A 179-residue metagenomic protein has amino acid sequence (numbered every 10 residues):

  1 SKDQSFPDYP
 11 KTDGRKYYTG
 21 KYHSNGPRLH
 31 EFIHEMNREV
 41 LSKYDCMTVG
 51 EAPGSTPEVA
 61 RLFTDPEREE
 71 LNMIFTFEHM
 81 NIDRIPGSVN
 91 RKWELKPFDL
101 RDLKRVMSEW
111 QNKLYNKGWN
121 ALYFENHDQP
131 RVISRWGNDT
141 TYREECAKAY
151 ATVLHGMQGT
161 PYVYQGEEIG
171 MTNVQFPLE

Functional and structural regions predicted by a protein language model:
S1-E179: Active-site and adjacent substrate-binding regions of carbohydrate-active enzymes
